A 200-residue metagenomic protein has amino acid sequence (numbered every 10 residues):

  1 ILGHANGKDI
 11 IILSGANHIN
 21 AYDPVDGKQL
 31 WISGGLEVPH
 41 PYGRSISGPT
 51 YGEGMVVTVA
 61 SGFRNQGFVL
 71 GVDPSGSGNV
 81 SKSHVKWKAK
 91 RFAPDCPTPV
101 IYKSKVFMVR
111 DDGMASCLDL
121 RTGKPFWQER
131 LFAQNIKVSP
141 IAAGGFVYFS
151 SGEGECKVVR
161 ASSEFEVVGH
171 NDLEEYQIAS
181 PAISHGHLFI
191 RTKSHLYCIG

Functional and structural regions predicted by a protein language model:
I1-G200: Noncatalytic, solvent-exposed loop/strand surfaces of beta-propeller-type extracellular/periplasmic domains
